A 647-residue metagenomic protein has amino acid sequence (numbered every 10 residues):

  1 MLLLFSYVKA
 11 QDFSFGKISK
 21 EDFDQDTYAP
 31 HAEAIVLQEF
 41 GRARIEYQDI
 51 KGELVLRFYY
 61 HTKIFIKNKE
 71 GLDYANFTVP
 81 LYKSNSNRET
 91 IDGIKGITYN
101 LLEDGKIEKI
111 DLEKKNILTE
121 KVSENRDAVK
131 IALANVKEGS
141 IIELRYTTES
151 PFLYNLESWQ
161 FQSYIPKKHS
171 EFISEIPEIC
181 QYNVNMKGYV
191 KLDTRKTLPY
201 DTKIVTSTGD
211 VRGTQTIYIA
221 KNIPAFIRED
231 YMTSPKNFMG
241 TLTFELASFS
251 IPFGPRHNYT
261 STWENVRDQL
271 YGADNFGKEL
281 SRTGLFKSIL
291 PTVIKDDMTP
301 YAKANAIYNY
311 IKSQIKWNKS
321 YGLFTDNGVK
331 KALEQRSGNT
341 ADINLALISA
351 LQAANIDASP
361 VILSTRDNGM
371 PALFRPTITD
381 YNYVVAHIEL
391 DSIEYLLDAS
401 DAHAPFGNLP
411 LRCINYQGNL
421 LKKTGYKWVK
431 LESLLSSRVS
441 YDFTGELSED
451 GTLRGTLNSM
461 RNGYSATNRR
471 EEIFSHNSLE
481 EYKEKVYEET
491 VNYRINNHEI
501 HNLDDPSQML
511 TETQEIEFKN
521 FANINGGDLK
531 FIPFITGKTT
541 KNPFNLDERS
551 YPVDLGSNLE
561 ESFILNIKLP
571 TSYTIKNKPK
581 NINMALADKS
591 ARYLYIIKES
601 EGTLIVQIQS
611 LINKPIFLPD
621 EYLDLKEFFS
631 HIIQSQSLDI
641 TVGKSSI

Functional and structural regions predicted by a protein language model:
M1-L4: Bacterial N-terminal signal peptides
S6-A10: Sec/Tat signal peptide C-region and signal peptidase I cleavage site
Q11-I647: A sensor for short, sequence-defined functional sites
